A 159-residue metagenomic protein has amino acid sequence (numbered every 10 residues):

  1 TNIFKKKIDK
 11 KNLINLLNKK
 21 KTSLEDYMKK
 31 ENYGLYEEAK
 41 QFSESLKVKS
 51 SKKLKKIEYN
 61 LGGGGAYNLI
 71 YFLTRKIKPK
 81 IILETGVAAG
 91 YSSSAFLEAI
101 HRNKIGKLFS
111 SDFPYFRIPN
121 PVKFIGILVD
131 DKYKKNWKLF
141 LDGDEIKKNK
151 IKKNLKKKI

Functional and structural regions predicted by a protein language model:
T1-Y59: Rossmann-like AdoMet
K56-L61, Y67-I159: S-adenosylmethionine/decaboxylated-SAM
